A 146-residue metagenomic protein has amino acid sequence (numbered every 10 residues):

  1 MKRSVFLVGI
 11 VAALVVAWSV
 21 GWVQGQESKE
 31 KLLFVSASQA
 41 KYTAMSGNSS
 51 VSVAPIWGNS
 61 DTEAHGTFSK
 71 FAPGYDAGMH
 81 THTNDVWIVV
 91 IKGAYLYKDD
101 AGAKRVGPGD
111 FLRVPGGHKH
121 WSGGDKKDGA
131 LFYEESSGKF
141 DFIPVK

Functional and structural regions predicted by a protein language model:
M1-I10: Bacterial N-terminal signal peptides that target proteins for export
G9-S19: Bacterial N-terminal signal peptides
G21-H65: A short, N-terminal "cap"/entry segment at the start of jelly-roll beta-barrel domains of the cupin/DSBH fold
S60-E63, Y75-D76, A94-Y97, K119-W121 (+1 more regions): Solvent-exposed loop/turn segments at secondary-structure junctions within structured extracellular/periplasmic domains
T62-H82, P115-G117: Conserved short histidine dyad/triad with adjacent acidic residue
A72-Y75, H82-D100: Glycine- and acidic-residue-biased ligand/ion/polar-headgroup-sensing regions
D100-G117: Short acidic-glycine-tyrosine-enriched beta hairpin
G116-F140: Ligand-binding loop in jelly-roll beta-barrel domains
